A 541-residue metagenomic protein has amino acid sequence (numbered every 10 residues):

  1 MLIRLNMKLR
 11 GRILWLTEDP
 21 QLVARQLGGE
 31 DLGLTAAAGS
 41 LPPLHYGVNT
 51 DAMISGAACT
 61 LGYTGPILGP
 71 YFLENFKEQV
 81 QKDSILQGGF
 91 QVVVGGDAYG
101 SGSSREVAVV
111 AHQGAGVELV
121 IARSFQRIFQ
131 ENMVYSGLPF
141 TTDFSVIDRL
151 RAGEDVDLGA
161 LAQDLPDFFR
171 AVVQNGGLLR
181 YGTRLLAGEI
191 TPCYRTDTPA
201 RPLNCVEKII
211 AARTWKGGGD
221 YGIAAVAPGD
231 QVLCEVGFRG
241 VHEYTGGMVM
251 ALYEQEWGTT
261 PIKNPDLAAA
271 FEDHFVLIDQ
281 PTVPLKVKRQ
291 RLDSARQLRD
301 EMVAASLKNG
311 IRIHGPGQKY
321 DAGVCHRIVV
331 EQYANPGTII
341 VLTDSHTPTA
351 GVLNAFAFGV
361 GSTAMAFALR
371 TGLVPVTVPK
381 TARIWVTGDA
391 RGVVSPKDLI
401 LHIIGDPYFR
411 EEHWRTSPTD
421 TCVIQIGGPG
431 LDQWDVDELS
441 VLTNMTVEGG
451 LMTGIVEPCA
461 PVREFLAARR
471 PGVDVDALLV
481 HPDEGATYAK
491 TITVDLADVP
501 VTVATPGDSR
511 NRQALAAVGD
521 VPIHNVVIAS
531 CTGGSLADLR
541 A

Functional and structural regions predicted by a protein language model:
M1-A541: Fe-S-dependent hydro-lyases/dehydratases of central metabolism
